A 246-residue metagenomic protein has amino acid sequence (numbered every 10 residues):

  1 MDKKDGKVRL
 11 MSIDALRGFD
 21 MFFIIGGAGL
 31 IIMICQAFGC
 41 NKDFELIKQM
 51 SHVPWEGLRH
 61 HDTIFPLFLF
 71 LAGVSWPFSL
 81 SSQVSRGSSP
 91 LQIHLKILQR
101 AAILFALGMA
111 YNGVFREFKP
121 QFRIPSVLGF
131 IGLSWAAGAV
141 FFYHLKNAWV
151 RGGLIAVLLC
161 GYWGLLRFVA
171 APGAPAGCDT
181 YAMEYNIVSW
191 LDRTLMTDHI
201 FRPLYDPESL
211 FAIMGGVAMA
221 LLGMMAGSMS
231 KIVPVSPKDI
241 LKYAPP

Functional and structural regions predicted by a protein language model:
D2-S85, S89: N-terminal signal-anchor module of multipass membrane proteins
G26-G29, F105-V114, L159-F168, P246: Aromatic-anchored segments of alpha-helical transmembrane domains
I64-L71, I124, L128-A136, M214-L222: Membrane-embedded alpha-helical segments of multi-pass membrane proteins, especially the transmembrane helices
V74-Q83, V114, V140-K146, M224-P234: Structural signal for the C-terminal ends of transmembrane alpha-helices and the immediately following loop
L80-A137, F141: Membrane-interface helix-loop-helix modules in multi-pass inner-membrane proteins
L145-I155, S236-A244: Membrane-interfacial entry segments at the cytosolic side of transmembrane helices
N147-A218: Long hydrophobic alpha-helical segments that form multi-pass transmembrane helix bundles in integral membrane proteins
Y205-P246: A conserved active-site cap/scaffold subdomain adjacent to cofactor or substrate pockets
